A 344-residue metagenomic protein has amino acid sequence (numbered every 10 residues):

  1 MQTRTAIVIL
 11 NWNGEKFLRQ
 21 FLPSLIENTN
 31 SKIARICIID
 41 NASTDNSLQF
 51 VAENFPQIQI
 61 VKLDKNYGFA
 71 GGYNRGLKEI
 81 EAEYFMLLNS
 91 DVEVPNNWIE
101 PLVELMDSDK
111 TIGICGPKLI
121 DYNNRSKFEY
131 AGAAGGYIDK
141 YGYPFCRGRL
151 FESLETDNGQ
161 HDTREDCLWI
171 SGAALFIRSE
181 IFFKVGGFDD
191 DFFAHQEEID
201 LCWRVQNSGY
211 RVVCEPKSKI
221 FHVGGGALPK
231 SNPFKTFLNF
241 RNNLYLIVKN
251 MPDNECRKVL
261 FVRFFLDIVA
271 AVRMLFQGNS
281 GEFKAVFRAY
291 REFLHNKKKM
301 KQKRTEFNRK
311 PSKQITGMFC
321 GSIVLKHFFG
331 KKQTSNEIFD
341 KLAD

Functional and structural regions predicted by a protein language model:
V8, S208-K326: Active-site-adjacent helix/loop segment of glycosyltransferases that harbors family-specific signature motifs
S24, D40-Q49, K65: A conserved acidic beta->alpha catalytic loop
S24-I33: Short, acidic, metal-binding catalytic loop of nucleotide-sugar glycosyltransferases
K62-I80, S90-V92, P101: Glycine-rich, basic loop-to-helix element that forms the pyrophosphate-binding segment of sugar-nucleotide handling
F85: Short aromatic/hydrophobic "clamp" motif used to bind/position activated sugar donors
V92-Y143: Conserved donor NDP-sugar-binding/catalytic core segment of glycosyltransferases
K140-C146, F151-I177, I199-L201, L228-K230 (+1 more regions): A recurrent flexible, glycine/aromatic-enriched loop bordering the glycosyltransferase active site that acts as
D162-K219: A short, conserved alpha-helix in the catalytic core of glycosyltransferases
